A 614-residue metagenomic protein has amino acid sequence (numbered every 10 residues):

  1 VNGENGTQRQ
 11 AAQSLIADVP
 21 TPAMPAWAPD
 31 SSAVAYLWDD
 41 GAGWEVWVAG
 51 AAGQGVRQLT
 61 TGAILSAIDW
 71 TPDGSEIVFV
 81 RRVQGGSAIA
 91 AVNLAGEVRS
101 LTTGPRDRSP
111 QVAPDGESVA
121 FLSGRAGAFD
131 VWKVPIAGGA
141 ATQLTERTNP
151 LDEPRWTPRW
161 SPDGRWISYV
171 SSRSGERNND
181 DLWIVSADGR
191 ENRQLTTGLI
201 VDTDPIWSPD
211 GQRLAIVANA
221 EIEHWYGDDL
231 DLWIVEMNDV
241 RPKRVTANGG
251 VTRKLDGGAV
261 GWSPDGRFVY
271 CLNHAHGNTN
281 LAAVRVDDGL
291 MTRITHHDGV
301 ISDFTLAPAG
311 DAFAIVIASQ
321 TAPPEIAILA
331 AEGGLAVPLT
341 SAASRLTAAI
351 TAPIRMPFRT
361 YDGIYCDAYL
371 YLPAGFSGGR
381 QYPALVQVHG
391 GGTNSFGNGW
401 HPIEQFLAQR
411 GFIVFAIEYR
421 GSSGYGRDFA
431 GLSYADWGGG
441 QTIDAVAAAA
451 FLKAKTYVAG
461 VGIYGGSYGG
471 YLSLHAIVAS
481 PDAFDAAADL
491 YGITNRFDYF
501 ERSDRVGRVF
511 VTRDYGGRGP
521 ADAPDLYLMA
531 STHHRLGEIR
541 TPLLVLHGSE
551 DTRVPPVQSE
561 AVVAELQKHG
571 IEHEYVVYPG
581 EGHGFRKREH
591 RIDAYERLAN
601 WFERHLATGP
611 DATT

Functional and structural regions predicted by a protein language model:
D18-V19, L37-W47, T60-I64, V80-A90 (+11 more regions): A flexible loop/linker signature enriched in serine peptidases of the S9 family
A23-M24, L122, F129, W156 (+4 more regions): Non-catalytic accessory segments flanking enzyme active sites
P29-D30, P72-D73, P114-D115, P162-D163 (+3 more regions): Residue-level detector of Asp-centered blade-edge/turn motifs that repeat once per structural unit in beta-propeller
V34, G74-I77, V119, G164-I167 (+3 more regions): Hydrophobic beta-strand positions that form the internal "hydrophobic ladder" of WD40/Gbeta-like beta-propeller blades
G50-Q54, N93-E97, P135-G139, S186-R190 (+3 more regions): Short loop/turn segments that connect beta-strands within beta-propeller blades
A342-G460, G466-S467, E501-R505: Cap/lid segment of the alpha/beta-hydrolase catalytic domain
I417-T614: Active-site-proximal cap/loop segments of hydrolase catalytic domains
